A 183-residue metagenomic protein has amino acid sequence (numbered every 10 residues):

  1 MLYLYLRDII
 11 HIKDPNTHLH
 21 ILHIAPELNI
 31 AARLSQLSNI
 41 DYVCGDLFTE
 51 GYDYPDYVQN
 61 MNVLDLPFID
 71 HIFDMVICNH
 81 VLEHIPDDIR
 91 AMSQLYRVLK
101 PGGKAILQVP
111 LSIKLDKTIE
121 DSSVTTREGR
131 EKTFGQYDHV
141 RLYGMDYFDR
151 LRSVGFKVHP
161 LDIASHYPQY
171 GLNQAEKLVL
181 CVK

Functional and structural regions predicted by a protein language model:
M1-P67, D162, H166-V182: Conserved N-terminal segment of class I S-adenosyl-L-methionine
T49, F73, K114-D116: Generic "edge-of-domain/loop-turn" microfeature
V76-I77: Hydrophobic beta-strand segment of the Class I
H80-H84: Short catalytic micro-motifs in class I SAM-dependent methyltransferases
P86-Y96, K100-K183: S-adenosyl-L-methionine-dependent methyltransferase catalytic module, highlighting the catalytic core
